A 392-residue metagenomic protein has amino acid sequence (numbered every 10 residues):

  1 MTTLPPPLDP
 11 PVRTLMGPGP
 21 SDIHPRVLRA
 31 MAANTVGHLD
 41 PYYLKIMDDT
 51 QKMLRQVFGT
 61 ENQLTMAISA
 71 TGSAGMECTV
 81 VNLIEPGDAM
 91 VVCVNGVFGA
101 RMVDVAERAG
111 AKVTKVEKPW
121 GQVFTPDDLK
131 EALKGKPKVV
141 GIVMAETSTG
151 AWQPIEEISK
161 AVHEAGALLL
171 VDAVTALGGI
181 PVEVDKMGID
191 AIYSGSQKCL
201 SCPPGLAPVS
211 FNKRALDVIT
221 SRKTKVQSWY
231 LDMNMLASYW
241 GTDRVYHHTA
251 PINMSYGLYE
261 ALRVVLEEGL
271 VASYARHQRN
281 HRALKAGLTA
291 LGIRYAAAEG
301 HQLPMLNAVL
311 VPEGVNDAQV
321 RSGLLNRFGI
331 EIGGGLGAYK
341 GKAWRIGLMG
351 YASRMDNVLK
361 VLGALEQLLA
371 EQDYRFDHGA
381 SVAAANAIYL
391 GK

Functional and structural regions predicted by a protein language model:
M1-P41: N-terminal "arm"/small-domain region of PLP-dependent enzymes with the aminotransferase-like
D22-I23, Q197-A286, A290, K392: Active-site C-terminal subdomain of aminotransferase-like
A30-C78, V97, R101-E107: Conserved N-terminal alpha-helix of the aminotransferase class I/II PLP-enzyme fold
I84-A100: Conserved PLP-anchoring active-site segment centered on the Schiff-base-forming lysine
V123-G178, A191, C199: Active-site phosphate-binding strand-loop segment of PLP-dependent enzymes
D185-Q197, A207: Conserved active-site segment immediately N-terminal to the catalytic lysine that forms the internal aldimine
R294-R327: Conserved PLP-binding catalytic core of the aspartate aminotransferase-like
A338, K342-K392: PLP-dependent enzyme catalytic core of the Aspartate aminotransferase-like
